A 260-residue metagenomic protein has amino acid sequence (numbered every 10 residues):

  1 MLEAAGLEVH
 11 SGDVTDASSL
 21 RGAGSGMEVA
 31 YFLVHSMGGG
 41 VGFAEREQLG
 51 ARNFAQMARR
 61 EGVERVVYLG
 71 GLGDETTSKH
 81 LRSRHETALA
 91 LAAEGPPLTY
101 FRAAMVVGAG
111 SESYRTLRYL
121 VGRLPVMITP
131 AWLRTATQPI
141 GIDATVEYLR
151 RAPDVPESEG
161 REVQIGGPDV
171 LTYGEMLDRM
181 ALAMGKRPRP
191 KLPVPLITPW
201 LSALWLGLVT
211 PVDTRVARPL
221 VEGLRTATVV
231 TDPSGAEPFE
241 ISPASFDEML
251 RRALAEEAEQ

Functional and structural regions predicted by a protein language model:
M1-E61, G71-E75: NAD(P)H-binding glycine-rich loop region in Rossmannoid oxidoreductase-like domains and their noncatalytic homologs
D16, G50-N53, R65, T87 (+1 more regions): Conserved cofactor-binding/catalytic machinery of classical short-chain dehydrogenase/reductase
L33-V34, V66-G71, F101-A103: SDR active-site strand-loop-helix element
R60-R65, G95-P96: A short helix->loop->beta-strand "cap" motif at the edges of active sites that frequently abuts
E75-K186: Oxidoreductase cofactor-interface core, primarily capturing Rossmann-like NAD(P)-dependent enzymes
Y148-P219, A227-Q260: Mid/C-terminal beta-alpha module of Rossmann-like enzyme folds, strongest in SDR-family dehydrogenases/epimerases
